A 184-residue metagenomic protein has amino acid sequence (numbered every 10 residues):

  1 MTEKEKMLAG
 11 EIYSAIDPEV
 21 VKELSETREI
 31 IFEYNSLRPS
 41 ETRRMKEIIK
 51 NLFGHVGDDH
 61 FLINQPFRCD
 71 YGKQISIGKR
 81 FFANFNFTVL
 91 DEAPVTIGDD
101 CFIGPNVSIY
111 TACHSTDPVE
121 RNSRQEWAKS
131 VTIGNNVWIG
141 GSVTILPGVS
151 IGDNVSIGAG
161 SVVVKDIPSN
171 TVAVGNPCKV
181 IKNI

Functional and structural regions predicted by a protein language model:
M1-H60, C178-I181: Terminal amphipathic alpha-helical/low-complexity segments used for targeting or macromolecular assembly
K4-E5, F53, S123, S130 (+1 more regions): Short secondary-structure boundary/capping segments
L62, F67-I77, F82-S150, N176-I184: Flexible, glycine/small-residue-enriched loop-and-beta-strand segment within the central core of proteins
F102, V155-S156: Short alpha-helix at the nucleotide-sugar/activated-sugar donor binding site of glycosyltransferases and closely
W138, S156, V172-V174: Short-chain dehydrogenase/reductase
S150, V164-K165: Active-site/ligand-binding-proximal alpha/beta "capping" segment
